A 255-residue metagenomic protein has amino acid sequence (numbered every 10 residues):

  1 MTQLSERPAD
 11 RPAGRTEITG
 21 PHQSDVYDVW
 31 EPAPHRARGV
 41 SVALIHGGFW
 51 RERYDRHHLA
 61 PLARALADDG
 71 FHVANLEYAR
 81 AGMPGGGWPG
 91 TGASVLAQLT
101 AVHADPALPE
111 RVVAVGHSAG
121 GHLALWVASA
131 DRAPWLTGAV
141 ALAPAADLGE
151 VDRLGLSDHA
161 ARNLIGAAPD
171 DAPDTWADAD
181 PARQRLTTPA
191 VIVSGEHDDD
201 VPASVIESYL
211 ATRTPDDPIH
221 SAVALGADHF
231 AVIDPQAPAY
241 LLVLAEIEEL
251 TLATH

Functional and structural regions predicted by a protein language model:
M1-H35: N-terminal cap/lid segment of alpha/beta-hydrolase-fold proteins
P34-A37, V42-A65: Short, surface-exposed "cap/lid" segments of acyl-processing enzymes
R53-A63, A74-E110: Catalytic nucleophile-loop/oxyanion-hole region of alpha/beta-hydrolase and closely related hydrolase-like folds
G116-W126: Glycine-rich nucleophile elbow surrounding the catalytic serine of serine-hydrolase chemistry
W126-D171: Hydrolase active-site cap/lid region
L186, I192-S194: Short beta-strand/loop motif that positions the catalytic acidic residue of the alpha/beta-hydrolase fold
D199-V205: Conserved alpha/beta-hydrolase "acid-adjacent" motif
E207-L210, T214-H255: C-terminal catalytic histidine-bearing segment of alpha/beta-hydrolase fold enzymes
